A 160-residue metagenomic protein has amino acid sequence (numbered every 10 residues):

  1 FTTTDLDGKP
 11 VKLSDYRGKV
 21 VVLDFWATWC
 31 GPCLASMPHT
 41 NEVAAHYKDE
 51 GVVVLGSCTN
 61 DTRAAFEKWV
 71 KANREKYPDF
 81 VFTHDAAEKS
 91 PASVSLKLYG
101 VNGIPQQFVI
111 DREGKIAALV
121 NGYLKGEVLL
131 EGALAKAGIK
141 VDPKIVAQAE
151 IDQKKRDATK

Functional and structural regions predicted by a protein language model:
F1-S14, D79-H84, K89, L129: N-terminal "domain-start" segment that seeds a small globular fold
Y16-K19, D49, Y77, V101: Active-site acidic short loop of glycosyltransferases
R17, F25-A45: Conserved redox-active cysteine motifs that mediate thiol-disulfide chemistry, especially di-cysteine Cys-X(1-2)-Cys
V20-V21, V52, P105: Alpha/beta-hydrolase fold active-site loops
D49-A65, Y77-S90: Thiol-based oxidoreductase modules, predominantly thioredoxin-like and allied folds used for disulfide exchange
V70-E113: Short, internal strand/loop/helix patches that form the active-site neighborhood or redox-interaction surface
Q106-K160: Thiol-/selenol-based redox modules, centered on thioredoxin-like and closely related oxidoreductase domains
